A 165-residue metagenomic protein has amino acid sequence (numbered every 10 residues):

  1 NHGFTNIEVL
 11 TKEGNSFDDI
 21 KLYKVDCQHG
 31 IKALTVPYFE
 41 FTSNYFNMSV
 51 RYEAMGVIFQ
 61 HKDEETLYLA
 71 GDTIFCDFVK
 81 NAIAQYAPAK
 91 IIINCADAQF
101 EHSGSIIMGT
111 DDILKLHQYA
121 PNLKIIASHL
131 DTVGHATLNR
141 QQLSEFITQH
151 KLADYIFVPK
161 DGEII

Functional and structural regions predicted by a protein language model:
N1, V36-Y38, F59-D63, I93-D97 (+1 more regions): A generic short-segment signal for beta-strand/edge and adjacent turn/coil regions
H2, I20, Y52, Y86 (+1 more regions): Structured loop/turn residues at beta-strand edges in well-structured enzyme cores
G3, S16, D63, Y119 (+1 more regions): Short, structurally constrained coil/turn elements that cap an alpha-helix or connect an alpha-helix to the following
G3-E13, K90-N94: Short hydrophobic/aromatic-enriched beta-strand-loop microsegments
V9-G14, L143-I147: Intrinsically disordered, low-complexity boundary segments flanking structured domains
L10-I83, D161-I165: Core dinuclear metal-dependent hydrolase active-site scaffold
T73-D161: Cap/insert and terminal regions of metallo-dependent hydrolase folds
